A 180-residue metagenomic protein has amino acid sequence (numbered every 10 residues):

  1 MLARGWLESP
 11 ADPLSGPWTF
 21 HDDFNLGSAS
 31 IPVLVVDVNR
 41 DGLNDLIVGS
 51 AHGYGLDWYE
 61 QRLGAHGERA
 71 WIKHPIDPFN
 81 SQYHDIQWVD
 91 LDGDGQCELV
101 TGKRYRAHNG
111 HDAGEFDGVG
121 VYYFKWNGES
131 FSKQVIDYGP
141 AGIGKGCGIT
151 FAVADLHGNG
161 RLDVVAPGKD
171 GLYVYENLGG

Functional and structural regions predicted by a protein language model:
M1-G180: Beta-propeller-forming repeat regions
